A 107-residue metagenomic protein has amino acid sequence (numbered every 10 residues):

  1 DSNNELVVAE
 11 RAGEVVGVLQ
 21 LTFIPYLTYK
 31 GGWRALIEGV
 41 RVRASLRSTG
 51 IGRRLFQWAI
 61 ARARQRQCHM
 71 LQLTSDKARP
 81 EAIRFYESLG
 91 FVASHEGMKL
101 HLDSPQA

Functional and structural regions predicted by a protein language model:
D1-V8, L36: A short helix-loop-beta-strand connector motif used in the catalytic cores of GNAT acetyltransferases and, in some
N4, V18, A93-M98: Short hydrophobic/aromatic beta-strand or adjacent loop that forms the aromatic wall/cage of a ligand/substrate-binding
V8, E14-F23, R41: Conserved beta-strand in the GNAT
Y26-I37, R47, S94: A conserved beta-turn-beta hairpin within the catalytic core of GNAT-like acetyltransferases that forms part
G39-V42, S48-A61, R84, S88: Conserved acetyl-CoA-binding loop-helix of GNAT-fold acetyltransferases
F56, A63-S75: Conserved GNAT acetyl-CoA-binding A-motif
C68, Y86-E96: Conserved acetyl-CoA-binding loop of GNAT-fold acetyltransferases
Q72-A82, K99-S104: Conserved beta-strand-loop-alpha-helix junction that forms the acyl-donor binding cleft
